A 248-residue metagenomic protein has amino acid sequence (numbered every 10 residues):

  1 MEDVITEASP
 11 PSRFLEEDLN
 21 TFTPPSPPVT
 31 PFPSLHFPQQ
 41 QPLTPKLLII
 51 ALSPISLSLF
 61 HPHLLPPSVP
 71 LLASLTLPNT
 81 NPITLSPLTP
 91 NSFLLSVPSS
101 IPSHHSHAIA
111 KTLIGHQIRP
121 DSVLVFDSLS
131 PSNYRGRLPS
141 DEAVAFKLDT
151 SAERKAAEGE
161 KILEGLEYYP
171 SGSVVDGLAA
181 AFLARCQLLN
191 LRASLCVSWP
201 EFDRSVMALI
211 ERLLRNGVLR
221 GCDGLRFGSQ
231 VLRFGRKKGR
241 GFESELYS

Functional and structural regions predicted by a protein language model:
M1-P139, L188, E245-Y247: N-terminal catalytic or cofactor-binding beta/alpha core of small enzyme domains
G136, D141-S248: C-terminal folded domains that constitute the principal catalytic or ligand-binding module of multi-domain proteins
